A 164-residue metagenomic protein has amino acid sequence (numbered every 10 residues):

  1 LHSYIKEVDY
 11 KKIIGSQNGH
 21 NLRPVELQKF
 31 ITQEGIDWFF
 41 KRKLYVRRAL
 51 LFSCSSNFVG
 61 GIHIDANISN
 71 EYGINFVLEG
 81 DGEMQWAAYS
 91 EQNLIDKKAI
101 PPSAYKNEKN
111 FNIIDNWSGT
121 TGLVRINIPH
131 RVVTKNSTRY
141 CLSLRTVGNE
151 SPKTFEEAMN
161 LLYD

Functional and structural regions predicted by a protein language model:
L1-I68: Signature of the catalytic double-stranded beta-helix
I5-V8, V25, V46, V59 (+5 more regions): Extended aliphatic helical segments
Q17, N21, N75, T121-V124 (+1 more regions): Compositionally biased, intrinsically disordered low-complexity regions
W38-L44, E79-M84, S151: Secondary-structure boundary elements
Y45, N70, N136-T138: A short, structural micro-pattern
R47-G122: Catalytic core of non-heme Fe(II) oxygenases with the double-stranded beta-helix
L94-D164: Catalytic core of Fe(II)/2-oxoglutarate
